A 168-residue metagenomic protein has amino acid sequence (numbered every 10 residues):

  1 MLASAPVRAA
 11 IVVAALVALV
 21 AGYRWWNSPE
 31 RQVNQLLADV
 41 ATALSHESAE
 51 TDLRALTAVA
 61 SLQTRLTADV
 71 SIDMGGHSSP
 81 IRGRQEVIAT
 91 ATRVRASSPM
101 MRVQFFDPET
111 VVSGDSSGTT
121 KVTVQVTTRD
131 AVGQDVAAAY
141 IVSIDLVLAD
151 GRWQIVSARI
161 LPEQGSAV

Functional and structural regions predicted by a protein language model:
S4-P6, A10, W26, S117-K121 (+1 more regions): Short beta-strand edge/turn micro-motifs at domain boundaries
V7-Y23: Hydrophobic membrane-insertion alpha-helices, especially the h-region of bacterial N-terminal signal peptides
W25-A41: Ser/Thr/Pro/Gly-rich low-complexity linker/stalk segments immediately outside membranes or between
N27, R31, L53-L56, S78-Q85 (+1 more regions): Soluble non-cytosolic domains of exported or imported proteins
L36, A49-G75: Short, well-ordered alpha-helical segments enriched in acidic and aromatic residues
V40, L62-Q63, V70, V87 (+2 more regions): Hydrophobic pocket/interface hotspot
T42, K121-R129: Generic short beta-strand segments
T64, A68-P108: A solvent-exposed, acidic/Ser-Thr-rich amphipathic alpha-helical stretch
